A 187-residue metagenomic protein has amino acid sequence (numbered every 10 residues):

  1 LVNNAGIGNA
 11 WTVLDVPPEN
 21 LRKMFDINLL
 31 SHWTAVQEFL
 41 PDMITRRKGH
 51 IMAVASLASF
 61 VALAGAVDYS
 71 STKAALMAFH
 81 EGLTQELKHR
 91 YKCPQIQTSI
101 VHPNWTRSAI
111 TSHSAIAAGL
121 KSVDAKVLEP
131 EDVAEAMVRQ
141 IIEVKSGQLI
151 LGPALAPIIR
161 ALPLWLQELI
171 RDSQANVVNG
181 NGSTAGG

Functional and structural regions predicted by a protein language model:
N4-N9: Conserved NAD(P)H cofactor-binding loop of Rossmann-fold oxidoreductase domains
T12-V13, P17-F25: Substrate-binding pocket helix/loop in short-chain dehydrogenase/reductase
L14, L63-V67: Active-site loop immediately N-terminal to the catalytic Tyr-X3-Lys motif of short-chain dehydrogenase/reductase
V36, T72: Active-site helix of classical SDR
E38-R47: A short helix-coil junction within the Rossmann-fold of NAD(P)-dependent oxidoreductases
S56: Residue(s) in the substrate-gating loop at a strand-loop-helix junction that position the organic substrate next
Q85-A154: SDR active-site lid
